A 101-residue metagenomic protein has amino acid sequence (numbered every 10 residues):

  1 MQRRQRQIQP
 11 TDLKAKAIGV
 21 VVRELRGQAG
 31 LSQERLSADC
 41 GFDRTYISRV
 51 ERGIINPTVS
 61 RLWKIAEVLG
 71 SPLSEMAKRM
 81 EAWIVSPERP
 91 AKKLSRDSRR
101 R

Functional and structural regions predicted by a protein language model:
M1-L13, E88-D97: N-terminal intrinsically disordered/low-complexity leader segments
R4-Q28: A short, Lys/Arg-rich alpha-helix, primarily the initiator
V20-D39, K64, A91, D97-R99: Short basic helix-loop element that most often maps to the first helix and adjoining turn of HTH DNA-binding modules
V22, L36-S37, I47-V50, M76: Conserved hydrophobic/aromatic packing and binding residues within compact polymer-binding modules
G41-I55: Recognition helix of helix-turn-helix/homeodomain-like DNA-binding domains that insert into the DNA major groove
T58-E75: DNA major-groove recognition helix of helix-turn-helix/homeodomain DNA-binding modules
A77-R101: Short, charged recognition helix plus adjacent turn of helix-turn-helix-like nucleic-acid-binding domains
